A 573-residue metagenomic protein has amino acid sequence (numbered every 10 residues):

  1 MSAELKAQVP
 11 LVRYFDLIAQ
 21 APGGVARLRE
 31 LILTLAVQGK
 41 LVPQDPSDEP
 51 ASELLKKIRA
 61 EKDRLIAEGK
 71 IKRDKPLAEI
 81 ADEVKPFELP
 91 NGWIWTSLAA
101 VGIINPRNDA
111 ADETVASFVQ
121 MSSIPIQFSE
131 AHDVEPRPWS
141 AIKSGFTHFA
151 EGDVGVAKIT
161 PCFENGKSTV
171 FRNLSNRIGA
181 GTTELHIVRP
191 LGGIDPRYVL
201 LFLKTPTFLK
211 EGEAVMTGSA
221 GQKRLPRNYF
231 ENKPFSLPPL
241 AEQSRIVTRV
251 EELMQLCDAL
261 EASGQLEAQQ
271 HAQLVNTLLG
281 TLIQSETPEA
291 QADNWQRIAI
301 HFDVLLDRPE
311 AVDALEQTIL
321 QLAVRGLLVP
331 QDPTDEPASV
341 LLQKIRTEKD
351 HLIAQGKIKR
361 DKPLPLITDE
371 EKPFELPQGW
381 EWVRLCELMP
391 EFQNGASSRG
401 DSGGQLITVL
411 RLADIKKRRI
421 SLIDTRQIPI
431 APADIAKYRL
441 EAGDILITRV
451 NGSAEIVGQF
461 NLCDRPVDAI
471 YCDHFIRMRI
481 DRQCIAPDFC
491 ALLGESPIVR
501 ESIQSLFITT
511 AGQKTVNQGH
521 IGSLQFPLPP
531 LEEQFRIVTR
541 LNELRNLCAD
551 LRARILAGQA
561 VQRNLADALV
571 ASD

Functional and structural regions predicted by a protein language model:
Q8, F15, R27-L31, L35-L41 (+7 more regions): Non-catalytic DNA-recognition/assembly elements of restriction-modification systems
E49-S52, E336-V340: Terminal amphipathic helices with adjacent charged low-complexity linkers/tails
I80-A81, K85, I94-E130, I142-T147 (+10 more regions): Low-complexity, Lys/Gly-biased intrinsically disordered segments
Q120-E135, V154-G181, P196-L201, K210-A220 (+5 more regions): Short, ligand-facing micro-motifs at secondary-structure edges
I178-H186, G218-L237, D468-I476, I485 (+1 more regions): A short glycine-rich beta-alpha junction/loop motif
